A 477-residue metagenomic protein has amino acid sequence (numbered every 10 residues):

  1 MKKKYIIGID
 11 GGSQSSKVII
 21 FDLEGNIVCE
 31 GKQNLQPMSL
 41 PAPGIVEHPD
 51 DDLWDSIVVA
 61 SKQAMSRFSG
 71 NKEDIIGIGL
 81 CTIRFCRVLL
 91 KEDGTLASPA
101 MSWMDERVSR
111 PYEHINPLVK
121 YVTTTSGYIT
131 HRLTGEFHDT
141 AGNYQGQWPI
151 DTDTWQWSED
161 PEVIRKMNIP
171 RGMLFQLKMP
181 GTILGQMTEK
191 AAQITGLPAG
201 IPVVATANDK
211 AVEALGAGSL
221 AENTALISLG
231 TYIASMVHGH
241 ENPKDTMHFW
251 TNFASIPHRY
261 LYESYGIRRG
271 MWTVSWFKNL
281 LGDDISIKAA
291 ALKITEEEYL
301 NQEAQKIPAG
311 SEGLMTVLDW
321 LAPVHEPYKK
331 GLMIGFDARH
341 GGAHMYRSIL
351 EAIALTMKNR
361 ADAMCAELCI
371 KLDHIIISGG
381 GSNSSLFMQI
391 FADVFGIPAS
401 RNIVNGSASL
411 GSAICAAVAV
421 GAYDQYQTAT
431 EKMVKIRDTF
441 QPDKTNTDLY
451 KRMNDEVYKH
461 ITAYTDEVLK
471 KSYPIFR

Functional and structural regions predicted by a protein language model:
M1-K32, S39, I76-Y112, V237-F249 (+1 more regions): Glycine/Thr-rich phosphate-binding loops that ligate phosphate moieties of nucleotide and other phosphorylated ligands
K4-D10, V18, D74-L80, V122 (+4 more regions): Short glycine-aspartate micro-motif
G11-S13, E24, L90-D93, A97 (+5 more regions): Gly/Ser/Thr-rich active-site cleft segment
K32-N71, W103: N-terminal phosphate-binding loop and adjacent alpha-helix
D52-L53, N116-K120, I194-P198, N223-I227 (+1 more regions): A polyampholytic, Gly/Pro-enriched intrinsically disordered region
I57-I76, I115-N116, P161-R171, T195 (+1 more regions): Phosphate/pyrophosphate-binding loops at sites that engage ATP/ADP/AMP, CoA/4′-phosphopantetheine, polyphosphate
T82-F85, S126-Y128, Q145-G146, G181 (+2 more regions): Glycine-rich beta-alpha junction loops
D153-H258, I294-Q302, S385-L386, F391: ATP-dependent carbohydrate kinase catalytic cores
